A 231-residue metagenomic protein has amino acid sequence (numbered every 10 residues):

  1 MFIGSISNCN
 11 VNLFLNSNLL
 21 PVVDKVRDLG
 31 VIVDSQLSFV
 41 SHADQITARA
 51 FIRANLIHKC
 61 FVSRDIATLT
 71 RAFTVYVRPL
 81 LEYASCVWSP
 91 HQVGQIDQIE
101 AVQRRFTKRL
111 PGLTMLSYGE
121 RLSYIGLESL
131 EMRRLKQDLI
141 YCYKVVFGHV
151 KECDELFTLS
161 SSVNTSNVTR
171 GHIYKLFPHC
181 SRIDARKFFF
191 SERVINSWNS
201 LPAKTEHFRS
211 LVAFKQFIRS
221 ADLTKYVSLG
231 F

Functional and structural regions predicted by a protein language model:
M1, Q95-T165: Short, charged alpha-helical motifs in flexible N/C-terminal segments and linkers
M1-V26: Short, conserved micro-motifs composed of acidic
N18-V87: Basic, alpha-helical interaction scaffolds
D28-Q36, A50, V77, L81-W88 (+4 more regions): Short, conserved catalytic/metal-binding micro-motifs enriched in Asp/Glu and His
L37-I46, C60-R71, S89-I99, L127-M132 (+2 more regions): Conserved, non-catalytic sequence blocks in retroelement Pol enzymes and Pol-derived host proteins
N55, V62, V77, F106-T107 (+7 more regions): Hydrophobic alpha-helix feature that most strongly marks membrane-spanning transmembrane helices and their immediate
S160-W198: Low-complexity, glycine/alanine/valine/leucine- and proline-rich hydrophobic stretches
S166-P178, A203-H207, I218-F231: C-terminal regulatory segments
